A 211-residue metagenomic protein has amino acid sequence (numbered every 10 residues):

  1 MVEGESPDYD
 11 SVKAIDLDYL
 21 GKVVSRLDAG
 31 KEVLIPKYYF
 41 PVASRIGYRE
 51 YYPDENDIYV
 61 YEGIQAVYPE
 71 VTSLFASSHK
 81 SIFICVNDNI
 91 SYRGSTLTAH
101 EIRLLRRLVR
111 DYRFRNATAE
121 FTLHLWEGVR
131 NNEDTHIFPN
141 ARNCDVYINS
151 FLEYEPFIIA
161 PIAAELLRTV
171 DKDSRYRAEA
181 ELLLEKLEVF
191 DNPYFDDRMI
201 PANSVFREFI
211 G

Functional and structural regions predicted by a protein language model:
M1-A43, I58: Conserved nucleotide-sensing/catalytic segment adjacent to the nucleotide-binding pocket in NTP-handling enzymes
K13-V24, I58-Y68, A119, L123 (+1 more regions): Amphipathic alpha-helical transducer elements in NTP-driven molecular machines
V23, Y48-N56: Conserved motor-coupling elements within RecA-like helicase/translocase cores
Y38, S44-Y51, Y68-T72: Conserved Walker
Y39-G47, E62, G128-N131: Short gly/ser/thr-rich secondary-structure transition/capping motifs
E55-Y59, K80: Loop/turn-to-beta-strand initiation segments
A66-G211: Conserved NTP phosphate-binding and transfer environment spanning the P-loop NTPase/kinase superfamily
